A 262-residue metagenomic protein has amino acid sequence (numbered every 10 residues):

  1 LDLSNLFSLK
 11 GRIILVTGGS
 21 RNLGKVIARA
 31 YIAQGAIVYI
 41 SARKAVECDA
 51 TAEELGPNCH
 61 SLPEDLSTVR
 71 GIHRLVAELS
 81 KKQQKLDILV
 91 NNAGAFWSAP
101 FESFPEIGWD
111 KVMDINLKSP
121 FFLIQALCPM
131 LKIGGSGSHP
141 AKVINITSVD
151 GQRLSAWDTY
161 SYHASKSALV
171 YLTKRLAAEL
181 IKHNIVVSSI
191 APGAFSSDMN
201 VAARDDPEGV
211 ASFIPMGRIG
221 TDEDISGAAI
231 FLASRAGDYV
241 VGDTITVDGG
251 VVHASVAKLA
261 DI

Functional and structural regions predicted by a protein language model:
L1-N5, I230, V241-I262: Short C-terminal tail/terminal secondary-structure segment of NAD(P)H-dependent dehydrogenase/reductase domains
S20-R21: Conserved glycine-rich cofactor-binding loop
P100-F101, P105-M113, V210: Substrate-binding pocket helix/loop in short-chain dehydrogenase/reductase
I124-Q125, K174: A short, exposed helix-loop element centered on a Lys and neighboring polar residues
P129, A178-E179, D238: Alpha-helical segment proximal to the catalytic Tyr-Lys
S136-A168, T173-K182: Catalytic loop of short-chain dehydrogenase/reductase
I181, V186, V240-G242: Short, small/polar-rich loop/turn modules that mediate ligand/substrate recognition or access, typified
